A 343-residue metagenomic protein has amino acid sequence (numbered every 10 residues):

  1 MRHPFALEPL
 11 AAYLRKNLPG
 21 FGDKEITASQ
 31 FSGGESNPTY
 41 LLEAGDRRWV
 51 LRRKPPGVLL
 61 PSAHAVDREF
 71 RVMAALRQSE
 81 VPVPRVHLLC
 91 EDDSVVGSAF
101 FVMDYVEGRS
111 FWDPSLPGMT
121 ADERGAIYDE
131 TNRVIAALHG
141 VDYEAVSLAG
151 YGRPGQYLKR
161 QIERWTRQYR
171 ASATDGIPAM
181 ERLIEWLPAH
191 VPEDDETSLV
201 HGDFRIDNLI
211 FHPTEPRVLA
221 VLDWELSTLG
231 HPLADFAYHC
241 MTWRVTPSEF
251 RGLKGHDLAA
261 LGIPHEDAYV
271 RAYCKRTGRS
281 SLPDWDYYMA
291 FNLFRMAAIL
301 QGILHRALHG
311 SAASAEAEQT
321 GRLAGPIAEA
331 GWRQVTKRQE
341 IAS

Functional and structural regions predicted by a protein language model:
M1-G22: Juxta-kinase regulatory segment immediately upstream of eukaryotic protein kinase catalytic domains
E25-L199, P213-E215: ATP-binding pocket architecture of kinase catalytic cores
G152-R153, S280-N292: All-alpha amphipathic helical-bundle segments outside canonical DNA-binding/catalytic cores that form hydrophobic
L199-H201, I206: Catalytic-loop of the protein kinase fold
L222-S227: Activation of the activation-loop gatekeeper triad in protein kinase-fold domains
A234-T277, F291-H309: Active-site activation/catalytic loop segments of kinase-like enzymes and analogous catalytic loops in related
S281-L282, A298-S343: Helical subdomain adjoining the active site within ATP-dependent kinase catalytic cores
